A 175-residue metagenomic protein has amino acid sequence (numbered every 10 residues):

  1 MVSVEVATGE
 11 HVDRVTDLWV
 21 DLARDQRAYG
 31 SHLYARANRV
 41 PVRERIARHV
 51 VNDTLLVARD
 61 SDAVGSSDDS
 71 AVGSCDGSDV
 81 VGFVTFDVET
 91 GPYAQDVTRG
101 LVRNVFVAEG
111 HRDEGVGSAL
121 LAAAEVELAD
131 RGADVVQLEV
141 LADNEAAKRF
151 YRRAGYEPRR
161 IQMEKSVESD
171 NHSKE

Functional and structural regions predicted by a protein language model:
M1-D13, D21, D25, V64 (+1 more regions): Conserved N-terminal entry element of GNAT/NAT acetyltransferase domains
G9, T16, V20-R45: Conserved GNAT-fold acetyl-CoA-binding loop/helix
H32-L56, D60-V72: Active-site rim helix/loop that mediates acceptor-substrate recognition in acyltransferases
V57, S66-D69, G73-V88, L101 (+1 more regions): Conserved beta-strand in the GNAT
T90-V102, R112, R131-D134, P158-R159: A conserved beta-turn-beta hairpin within the catalytic core of GNAT-like acetyltransferases that forms part
H111, G115-A123: Conserved acetyl-CoA pyrophosphate-binding loop and the N-cap/start of the following alpha-helix in GNAT-like
L128-L141, Q162: Conserved GNAT acetyl-CoA-binding A-motif
Y151, Y156: Conserved active-site tyrosine of GNAT-family acetyltransferases
